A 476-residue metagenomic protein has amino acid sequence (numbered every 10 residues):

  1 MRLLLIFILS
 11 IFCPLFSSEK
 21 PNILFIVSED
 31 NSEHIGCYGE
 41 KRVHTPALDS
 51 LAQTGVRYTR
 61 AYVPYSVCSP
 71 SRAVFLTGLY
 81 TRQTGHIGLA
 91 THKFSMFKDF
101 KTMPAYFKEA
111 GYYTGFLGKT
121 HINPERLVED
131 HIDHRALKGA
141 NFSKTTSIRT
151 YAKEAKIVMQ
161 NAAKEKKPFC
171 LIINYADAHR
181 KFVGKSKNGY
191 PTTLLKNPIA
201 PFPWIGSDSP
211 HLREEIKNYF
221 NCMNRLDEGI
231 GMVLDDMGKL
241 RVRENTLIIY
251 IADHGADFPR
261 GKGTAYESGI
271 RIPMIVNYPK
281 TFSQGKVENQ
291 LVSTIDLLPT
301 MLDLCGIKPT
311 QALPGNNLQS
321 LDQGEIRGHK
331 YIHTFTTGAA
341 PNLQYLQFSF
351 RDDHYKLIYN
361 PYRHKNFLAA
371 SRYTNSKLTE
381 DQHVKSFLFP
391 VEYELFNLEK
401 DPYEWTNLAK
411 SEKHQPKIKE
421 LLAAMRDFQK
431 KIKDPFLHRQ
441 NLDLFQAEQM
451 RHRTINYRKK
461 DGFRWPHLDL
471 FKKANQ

Functional and structural regions predicted by a protein language model:
R2, L15-F387, Y393, P402-A423 (+2 more regions): Formylglycine-dependent sulfatase
L3-C13: Sec-dependent N-terminal signal peptides
L398-K400: Extracellular, beta-strand-rich glycan-interacting domains
P435-A447: Mature extracytoplasmic/periplasmic domains
